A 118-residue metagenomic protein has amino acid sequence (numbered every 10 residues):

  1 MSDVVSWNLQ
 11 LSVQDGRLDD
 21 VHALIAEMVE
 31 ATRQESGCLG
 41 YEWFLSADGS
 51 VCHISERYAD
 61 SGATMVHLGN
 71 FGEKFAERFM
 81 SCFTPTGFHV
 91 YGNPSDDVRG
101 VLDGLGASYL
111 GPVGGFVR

Functional and structural regions predicted by a protein language model:
M1-V5, L45-G49, M80-C82: Short, flexible turn/loop "capping" segments at secondary-structure junctions
V5-S12: Active-site-flanking beta-strand signature of metal-NTP-handling nucleotidyl enzymes and homologous cyclase-like
S12-H22: Short, surface-exposed ligand-recognition loops at beta-strand->loop->(often short) alpha-helix junctions that present
L24-I25, F71: Hydrophobic alpha-helical membrane-association signature
R33-L39, D48, R57-V113: An amphipathic, aromatic/His-enriched active-site/gating alpha helix that lines ligand/cofactor pockets
Y41-W43: Conserved beta3 strand of the protein kinase N-lobe
